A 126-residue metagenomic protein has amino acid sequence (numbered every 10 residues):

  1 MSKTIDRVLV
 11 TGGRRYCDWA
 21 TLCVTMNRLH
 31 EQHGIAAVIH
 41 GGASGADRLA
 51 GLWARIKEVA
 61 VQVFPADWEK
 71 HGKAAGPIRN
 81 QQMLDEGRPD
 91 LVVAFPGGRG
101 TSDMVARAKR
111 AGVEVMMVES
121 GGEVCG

Functional and structural regions predicted by a protein language model:
S2-V8, Y16-G126: Acidic/glycine-enriched connector segments
